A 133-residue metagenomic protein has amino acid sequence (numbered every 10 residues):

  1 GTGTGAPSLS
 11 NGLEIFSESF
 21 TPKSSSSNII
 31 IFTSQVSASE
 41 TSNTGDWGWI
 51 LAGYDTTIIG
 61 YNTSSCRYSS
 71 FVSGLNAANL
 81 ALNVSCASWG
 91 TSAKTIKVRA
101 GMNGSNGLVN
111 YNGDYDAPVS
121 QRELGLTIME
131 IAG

Functional and structural regions predicted by a protein language model:
G1-N11, S19-G133: Terminal beta-strand-rich extracellular "head" domains that mediate receptor/glycan or other ligand binding
